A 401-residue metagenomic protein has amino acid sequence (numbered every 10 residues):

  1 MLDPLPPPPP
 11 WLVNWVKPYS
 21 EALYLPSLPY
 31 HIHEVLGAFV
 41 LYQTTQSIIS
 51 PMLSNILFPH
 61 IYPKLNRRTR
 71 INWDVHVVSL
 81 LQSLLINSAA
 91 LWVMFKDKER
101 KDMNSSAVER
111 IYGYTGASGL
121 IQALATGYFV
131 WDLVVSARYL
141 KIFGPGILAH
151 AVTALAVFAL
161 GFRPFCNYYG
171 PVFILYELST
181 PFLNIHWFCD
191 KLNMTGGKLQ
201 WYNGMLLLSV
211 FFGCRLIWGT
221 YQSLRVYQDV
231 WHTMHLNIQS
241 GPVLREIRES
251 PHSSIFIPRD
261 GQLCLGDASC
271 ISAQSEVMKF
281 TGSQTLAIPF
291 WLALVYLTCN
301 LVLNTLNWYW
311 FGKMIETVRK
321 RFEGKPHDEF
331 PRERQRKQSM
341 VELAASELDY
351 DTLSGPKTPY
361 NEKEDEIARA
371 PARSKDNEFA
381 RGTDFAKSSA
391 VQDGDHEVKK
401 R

Functional and structural regions predicted by a protein language model:
M1-Y168, N193, L199-C214, W218-L224 (+1 more regions): Membrane-helix and juxtamembrane interface regions of eukaryotic multi-pass membrane proteins
Y168-L175: Hydrophobic alpha-helical membrane segments of integral membrane proteins
L175-H186: Alpha-helical transmembrane segments and their membrane-interface exit regions
F188, M194-T195: Blade-edge beta-strand/turn elements of extracellular beta-propeller and related beta-sheet repeat scaffolds
